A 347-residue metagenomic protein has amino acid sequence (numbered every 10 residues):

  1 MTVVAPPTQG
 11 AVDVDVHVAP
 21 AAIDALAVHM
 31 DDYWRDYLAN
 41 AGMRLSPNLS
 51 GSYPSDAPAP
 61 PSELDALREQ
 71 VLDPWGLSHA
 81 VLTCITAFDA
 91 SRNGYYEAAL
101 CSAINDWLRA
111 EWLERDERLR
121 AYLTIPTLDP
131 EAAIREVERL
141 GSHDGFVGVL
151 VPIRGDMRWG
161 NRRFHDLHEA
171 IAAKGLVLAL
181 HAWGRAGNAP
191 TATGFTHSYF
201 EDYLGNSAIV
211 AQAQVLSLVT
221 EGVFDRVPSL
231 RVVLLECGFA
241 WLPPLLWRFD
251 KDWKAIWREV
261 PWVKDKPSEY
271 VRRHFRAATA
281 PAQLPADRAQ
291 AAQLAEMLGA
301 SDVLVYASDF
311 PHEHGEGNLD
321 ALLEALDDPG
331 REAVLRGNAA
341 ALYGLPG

Functional and structural regions predicted by a protein language model:
M1-G347: Helix-coil boundary/capping segments in enzymes
